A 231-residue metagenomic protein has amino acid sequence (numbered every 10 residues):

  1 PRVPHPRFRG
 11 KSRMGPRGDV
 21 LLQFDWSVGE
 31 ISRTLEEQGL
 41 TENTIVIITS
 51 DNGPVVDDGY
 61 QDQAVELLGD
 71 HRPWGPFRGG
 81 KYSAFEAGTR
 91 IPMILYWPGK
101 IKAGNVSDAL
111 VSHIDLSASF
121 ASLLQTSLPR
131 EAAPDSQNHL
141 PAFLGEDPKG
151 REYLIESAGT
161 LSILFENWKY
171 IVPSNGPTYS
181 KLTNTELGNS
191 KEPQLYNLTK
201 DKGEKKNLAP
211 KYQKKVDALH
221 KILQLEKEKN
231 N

Functional and structural regions predicted by a protein language model:
P1-D19, V55-D57, Q61-A64: Active-site His/acidic residue clusters
P1-G10, E36-I47, E86, R151: Active-site regions of oxyanion-processing enzymes, predominantly non-cytosolic
P16-D19, Q23-E30, G39, R72 (+6 more regions): Extracytoplasmic/secreted proteins, especially bacterial periplasmic and envelope-associated proteins
F24-Q61: Metal-dependent active-site segment of extracytoplasmic phospho-/sulfohydrolases and closely related
V28, L35, I45-S50, P92-I94 (+2 more regions): Beta-strand elements within well-structured catalytic alpha/beta cores of enzymes that handle phosphate/sulfate esters
L40-V46, R90-I91, K149-E152, F165-W168 (+1 more regions): Loop/turn elements at helix/coil->beta-strand transitions in domains of secreted/extracellular proteins
P54-E86, K100-N105, A109, I114-Q194 (+2 more regions): C-terminal cap/loop subdomain of S1 sulfatases and analogous C-terminal strand-loop tails that border
D201: Intrinsically disordered, low-complexity polar regions and short flexible loop motifs
